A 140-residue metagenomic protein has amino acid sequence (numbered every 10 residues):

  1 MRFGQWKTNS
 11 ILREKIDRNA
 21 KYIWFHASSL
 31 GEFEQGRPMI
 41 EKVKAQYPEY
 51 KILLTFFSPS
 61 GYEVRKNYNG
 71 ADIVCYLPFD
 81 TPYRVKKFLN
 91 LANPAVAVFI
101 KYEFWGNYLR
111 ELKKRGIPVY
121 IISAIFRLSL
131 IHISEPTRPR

Functional and structural regions predicted by a protein language model:
M1-K15: Positively charged, low-complexity intrinsically disordered leader regions
R2-W6, P78-D80, L130: Short gly/ser/thr-rich secondary-structure transition/capping motifs
K21-G36, I122-F126: Active-site donor-nucleotide binding/catalytic segment of nucleotide-sugar enzymes
W24, K51-L53, Y120: A structural signal for isolated positions on well-ordered beta-strands in alpha/beta enzyme cores
S29-L109: Membrane-embedded segments
Y83, I122-I131: A short, histidine- and acid-enriched strand-loop-helix "catalytic/donor-clamping" loop that lines the nucleotide-sugar
V96, L112-I125: Active-site proximal beta-strand in glycosyltransferases
I131-R140: Single conserved hydrophobic/aromatic residue that forms the stacking wall/gate of nucleotide- or nucleobase-binding
